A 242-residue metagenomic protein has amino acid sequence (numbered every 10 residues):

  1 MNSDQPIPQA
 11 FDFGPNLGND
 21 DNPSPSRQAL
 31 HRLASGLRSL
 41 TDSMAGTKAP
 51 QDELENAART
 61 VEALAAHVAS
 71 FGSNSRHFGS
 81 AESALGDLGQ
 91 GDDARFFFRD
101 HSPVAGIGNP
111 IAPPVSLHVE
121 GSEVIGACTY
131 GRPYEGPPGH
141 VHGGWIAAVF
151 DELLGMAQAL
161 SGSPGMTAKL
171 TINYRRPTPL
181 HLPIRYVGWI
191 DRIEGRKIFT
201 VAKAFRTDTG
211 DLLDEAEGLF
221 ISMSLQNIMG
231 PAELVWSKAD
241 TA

Functional and structural regions predicted by a protein language model:
N2-L85, G91, T178-L180, D191-A242: HotDog/MaoC-like acyl-thioester-processing domains
D4, L117, G121-E123, V141-P164: Active-site helix/loop of acyl-thioester processing domains in fatty-acid/polyketide metabolism, spanning hotdog-fold
P25-S43, V104-H140: Catalytic strand-loop segment that frames the active site of acyl-thioester-processing enzymes
A65-A127: Eukaryote-specific, low-hydrophobicity, charge-rich regions
P138-G139, G143, P177: Alpha-helix N-cap/helix-initiation motif
G165-K169: Short, structured beta-strand/loop micro-motifs enriched in basic residues and often containing a Trp
